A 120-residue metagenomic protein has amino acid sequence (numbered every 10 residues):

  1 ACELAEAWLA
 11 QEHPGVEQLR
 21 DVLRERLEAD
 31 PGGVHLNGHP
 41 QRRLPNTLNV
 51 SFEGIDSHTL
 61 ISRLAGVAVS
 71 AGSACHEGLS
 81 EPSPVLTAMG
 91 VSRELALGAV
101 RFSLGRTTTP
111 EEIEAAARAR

Functional and structural regions predicted by a protein language model:
A1-R120: Pyridoxal 5′-phosphate
